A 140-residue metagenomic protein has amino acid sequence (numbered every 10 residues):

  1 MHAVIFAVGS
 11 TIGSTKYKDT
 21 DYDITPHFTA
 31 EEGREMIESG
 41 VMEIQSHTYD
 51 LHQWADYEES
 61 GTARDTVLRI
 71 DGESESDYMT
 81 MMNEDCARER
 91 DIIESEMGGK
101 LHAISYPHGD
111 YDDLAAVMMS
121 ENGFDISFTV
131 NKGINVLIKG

Functional and structural regions predicted by a protein language model:
H2-D110: Metal-dependent polysaccharide deacetylase catalytic core of the NodB/CE4 family, i.e., the active-site-bearing domain
D112-G140: Extended hydrophobic/aromatic segments used for targeting, binding, or gating
